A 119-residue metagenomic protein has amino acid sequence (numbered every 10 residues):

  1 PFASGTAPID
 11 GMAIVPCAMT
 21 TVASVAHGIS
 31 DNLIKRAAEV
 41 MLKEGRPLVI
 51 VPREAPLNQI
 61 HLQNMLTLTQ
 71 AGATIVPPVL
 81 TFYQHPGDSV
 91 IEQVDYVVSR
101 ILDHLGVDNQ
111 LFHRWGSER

Functional and structural regions predicted by a protein language model:
P1-V49, A55-R119: A cross-family phosphate/adenosyl-ligand binding-site feature
